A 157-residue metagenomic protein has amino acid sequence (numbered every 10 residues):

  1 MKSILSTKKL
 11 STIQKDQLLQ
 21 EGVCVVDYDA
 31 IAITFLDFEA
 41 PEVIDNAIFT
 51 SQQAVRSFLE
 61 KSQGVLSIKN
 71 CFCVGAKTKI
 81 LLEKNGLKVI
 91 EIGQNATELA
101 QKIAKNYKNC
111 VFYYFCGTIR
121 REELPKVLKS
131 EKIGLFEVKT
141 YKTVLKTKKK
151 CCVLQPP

Functional and structural regions predicted by a protein language model:
M1-P157: Signature of uroporphyrinogen-III synthase
